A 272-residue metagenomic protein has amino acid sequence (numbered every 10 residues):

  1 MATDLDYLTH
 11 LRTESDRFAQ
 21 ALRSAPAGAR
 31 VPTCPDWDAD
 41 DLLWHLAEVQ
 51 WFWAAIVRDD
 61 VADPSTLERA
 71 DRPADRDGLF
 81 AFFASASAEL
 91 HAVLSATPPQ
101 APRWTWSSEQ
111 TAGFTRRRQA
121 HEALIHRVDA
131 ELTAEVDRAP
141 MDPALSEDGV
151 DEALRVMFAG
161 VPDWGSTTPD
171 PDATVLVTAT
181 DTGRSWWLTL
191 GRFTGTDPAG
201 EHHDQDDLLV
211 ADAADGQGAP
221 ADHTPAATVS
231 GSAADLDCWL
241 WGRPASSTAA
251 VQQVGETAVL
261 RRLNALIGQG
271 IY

Functional and structural regions predicted by a protein language model:
A2-T9, S24-A25, A29-P35, D59 (+4 more regions): Structured surface interface patches that mediate subunit assembly and partner/cofactor docking
Y7-E14, H45, L79-A86, T115 (+2 more regions): Amphipathic alpha-helix face/heptad-repeat signature
R12-S24: First transmembrane helix
E14-R17, V49-W53, A86-E89, V93-A96 (+2 more regions): Amphipathic, well-ordered alpha-helical segments in soluble domains
A21, F52, I56-D59, V93-A96 (+2 more regions): Amphipathic, soluble alpha-helical interaction motifs
A39-S65: Conserved alpha-helical segments that form or flank metal/cofactor-binding pockets of metalloenzymes
P64-R118: Hydrophobic/aromatic-rich structural module bridging two neighboring secondary-structure elements via a short loop
